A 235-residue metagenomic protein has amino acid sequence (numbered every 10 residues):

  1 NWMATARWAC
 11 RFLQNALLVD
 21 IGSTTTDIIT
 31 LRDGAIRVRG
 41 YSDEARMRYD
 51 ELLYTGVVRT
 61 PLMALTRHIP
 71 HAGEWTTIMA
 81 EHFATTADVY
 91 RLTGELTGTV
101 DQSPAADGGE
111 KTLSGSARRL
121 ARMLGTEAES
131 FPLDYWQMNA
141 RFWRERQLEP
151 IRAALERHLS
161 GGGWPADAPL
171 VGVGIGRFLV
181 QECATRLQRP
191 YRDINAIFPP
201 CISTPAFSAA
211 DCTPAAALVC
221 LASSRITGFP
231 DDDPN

Functional and structural regions predicted by a protein language model:
N1-L18, D27-N235: Helical "lid/coupling" subdomains associated with nucleotide-phosphate turnover
D20-G22: Conserved catalytic-loop position in the HRD/HxD motif
